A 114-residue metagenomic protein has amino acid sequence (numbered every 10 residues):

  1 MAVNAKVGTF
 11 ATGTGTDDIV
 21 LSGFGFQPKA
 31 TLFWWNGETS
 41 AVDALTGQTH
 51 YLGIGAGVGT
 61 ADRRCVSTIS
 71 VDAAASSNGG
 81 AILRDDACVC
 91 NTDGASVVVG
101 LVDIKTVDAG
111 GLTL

Functional and structural regions predicted by a protein language model:
M1-L114: Surface-exposed molecular-recognition determinants
